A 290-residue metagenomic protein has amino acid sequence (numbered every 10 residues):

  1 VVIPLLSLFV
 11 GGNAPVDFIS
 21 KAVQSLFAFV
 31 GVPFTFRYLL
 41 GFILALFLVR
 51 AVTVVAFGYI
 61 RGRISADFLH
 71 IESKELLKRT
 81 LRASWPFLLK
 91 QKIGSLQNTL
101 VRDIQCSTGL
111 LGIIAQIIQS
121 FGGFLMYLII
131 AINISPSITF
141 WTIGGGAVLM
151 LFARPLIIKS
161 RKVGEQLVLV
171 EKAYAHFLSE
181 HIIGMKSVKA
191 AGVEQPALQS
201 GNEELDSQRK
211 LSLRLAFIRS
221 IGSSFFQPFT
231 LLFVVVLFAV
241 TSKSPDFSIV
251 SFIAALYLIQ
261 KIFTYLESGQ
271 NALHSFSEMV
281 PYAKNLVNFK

Functional and structural regions predicted by a protein language model:
V1-S7, L39, I43, F57-G62 (+5 more regions): Alpha-helical segments in transporter systems
V1-V49, I132-F140, P245-I249: Transmembrane helix-loop-helix hairpins at lipid-water interfaces of multipass membrane proteins, especially the type-1
V2, L46-L89, I93, Q97 (+7 more regions): Juxtamembrane helix-loop junctions of ABC transporter transmembrane domains
A45-V49, L178, F252-S268, S275: Hydrophobic transmembrane alpha-helices
V49-V52, A115-I157, L213-I259: A hydrophobic transmembrane-helix motif
K90-G94, G164-R214, E278, A283-L286: Loop segments that connect adjacent transmembrane helices in multi-pass transporters
K189-V193, F217-S220, I262-F289: Cytosolic ends of transmembrane helices, especially the final helix of ABC transmembrane type-1 domains
